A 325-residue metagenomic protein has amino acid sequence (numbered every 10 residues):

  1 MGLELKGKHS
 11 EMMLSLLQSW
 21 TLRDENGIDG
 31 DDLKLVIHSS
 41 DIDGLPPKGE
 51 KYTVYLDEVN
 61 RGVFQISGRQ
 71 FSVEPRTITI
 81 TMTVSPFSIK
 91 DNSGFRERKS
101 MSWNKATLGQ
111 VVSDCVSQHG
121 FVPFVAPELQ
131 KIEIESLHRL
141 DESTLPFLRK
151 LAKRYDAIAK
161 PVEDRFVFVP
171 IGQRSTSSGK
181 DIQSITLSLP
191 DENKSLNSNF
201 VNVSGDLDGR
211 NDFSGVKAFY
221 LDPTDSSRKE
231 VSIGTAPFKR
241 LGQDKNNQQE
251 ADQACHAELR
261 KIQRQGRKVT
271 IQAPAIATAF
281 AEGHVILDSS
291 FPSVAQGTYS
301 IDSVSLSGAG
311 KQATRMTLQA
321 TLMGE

Functional and structural regions predicted by a protein language model:
M1-S19, G324-E325: Polar/acidic, low-complexity leader/linker segments enriched in S/T/G and N/D
L3-G7, G49-D57, E282-P292: Short conserved beta-strand and strand-loop elements enriched in small hydrophobics with frequent Asp/Gly
L22-L33, E250-R267: Short, basic/aromatic beta-hairpin or loop at an interaction surface
L33-D43, R267-A275: Short alpha-helix capping/helix-loop boundary micro-motifs
K34-L35, S100-F124, R139-V162, E282: Amphipathic, non-transmembrane alpha-helical segments in extracytoplasmic/periplasmic proteins
S40-V122: Surface-exposed cap/loop segments at beta↔alpha junctions
T77, V84-I89, P127-N199: Short beta-strand-centered interaction patches in the first periplasmic/extracellular domains of large envelope
P161-E163, P170-K261, A273-S307: Acidic, small/polar-enriched beta strand-loop surface segments
